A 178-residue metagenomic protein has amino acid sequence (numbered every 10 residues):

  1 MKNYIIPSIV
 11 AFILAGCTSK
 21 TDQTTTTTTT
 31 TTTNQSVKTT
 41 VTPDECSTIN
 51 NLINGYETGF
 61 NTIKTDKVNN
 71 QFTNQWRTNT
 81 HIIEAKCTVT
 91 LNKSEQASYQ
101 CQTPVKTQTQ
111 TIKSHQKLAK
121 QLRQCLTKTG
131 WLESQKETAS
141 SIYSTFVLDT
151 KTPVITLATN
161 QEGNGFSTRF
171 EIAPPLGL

Functional and structural regions predicted by a protein language model:
M1-A15: Sec-dependent bacterial lipoprotein signal peptides
M1-Y4, S19-K20, T27, G177-L178: Short, Lys/Arg-enriched, disordered terminal segments
G16-A97: N-terminal leader/targeting segments
I83-I142: Long, charged/polar, surface-exposed segments that mediate recognition or autoinhibition
Q121-L178: A charged, solvent-exposed segment within the mature domains of Sec-exported extracytoplasmic proteins
